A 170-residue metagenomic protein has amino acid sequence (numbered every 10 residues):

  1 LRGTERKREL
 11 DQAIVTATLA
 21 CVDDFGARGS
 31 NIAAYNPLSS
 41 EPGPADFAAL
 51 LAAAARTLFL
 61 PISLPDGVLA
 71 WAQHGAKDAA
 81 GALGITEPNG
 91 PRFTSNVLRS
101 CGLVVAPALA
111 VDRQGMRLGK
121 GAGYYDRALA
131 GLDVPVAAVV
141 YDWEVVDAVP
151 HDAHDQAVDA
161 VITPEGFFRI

Functional and structural regions predicted by a protein language model:
L1-S95, R99: N-terminal active-site beta-alpha-beta segment that forms phosphate/nucleotide-binding and substrate-recognition loops
G67-I170: Conserved phosphate- and dinucleotide-binding cores of soluble alpha/beta proteins, encompassing both enzyme active
